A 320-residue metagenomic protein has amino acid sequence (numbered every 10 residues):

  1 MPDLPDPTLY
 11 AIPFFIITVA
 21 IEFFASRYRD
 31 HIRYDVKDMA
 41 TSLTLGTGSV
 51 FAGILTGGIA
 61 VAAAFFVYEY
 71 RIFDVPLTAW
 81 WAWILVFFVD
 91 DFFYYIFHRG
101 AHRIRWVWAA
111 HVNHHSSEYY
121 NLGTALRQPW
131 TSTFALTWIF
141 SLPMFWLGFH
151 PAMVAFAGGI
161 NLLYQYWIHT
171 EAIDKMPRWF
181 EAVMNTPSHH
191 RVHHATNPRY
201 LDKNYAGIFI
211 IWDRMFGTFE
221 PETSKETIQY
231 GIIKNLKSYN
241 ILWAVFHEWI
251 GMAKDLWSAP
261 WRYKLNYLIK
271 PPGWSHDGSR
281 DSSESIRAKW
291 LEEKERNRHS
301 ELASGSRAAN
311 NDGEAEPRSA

Functional and structural regions predicted by a protein language model:
M1-F15: Hydrophobic transmembrane alpha-helical segments in integral membrane proteins
D3-L4, I32-D38, I72-L77, N113-H114: Helix-boundary and loop/linker segments of multi-pass membrane transporters
Y10, R33-V50, A79: Loop-to-helix transition at the N-terminal end of transmembrane alpha-helices
F14-F24, V61, F87-F92: Central hydrophobic cores of alpha-helical transmembrane segments in multi-pass inner-membrane proteins across all
A20-A40: Membrane-interface helix-loop junction between the first two transmembrane segments
T47-T56, P76-Y230: Membrane-embedded catalytic scaffold of the fatty acid hydroxylase/desaturase
V50-F73: N-terminal Rossmann-like or analogous alpha/beta NTP/dinucleotide-binding catalytic cores that position adenine
Y119-T124, T170-S319: Cytosolic/stromal cytosol-facing helical appendages immediately following the last transmembrane segment
